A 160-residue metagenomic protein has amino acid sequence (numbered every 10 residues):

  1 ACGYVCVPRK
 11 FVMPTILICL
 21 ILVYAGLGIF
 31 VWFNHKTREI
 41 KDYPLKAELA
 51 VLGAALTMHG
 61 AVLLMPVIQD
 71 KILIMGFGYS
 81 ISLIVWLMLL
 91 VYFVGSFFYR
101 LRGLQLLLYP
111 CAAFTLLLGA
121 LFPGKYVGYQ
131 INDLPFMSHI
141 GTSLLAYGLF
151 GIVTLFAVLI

Functional and structural regions predicted by a protein language model:
K10-G26, T142-F150: Hydrophobic transmembrane alpha-helical segments in integral membrane proteins
L17-L27, E48-H59: Alpha-helical transmembrane segments
I18-E39, F156: N-terminal signal-anchor/start-transfer transmembrane helix
I29-I40, L90-R100: C-terminal ends of transmembrane helices
P44-L52, Y79, R102-A113: Cytoplasmic-side transmembrane-helix entry/capping segments in multi-pass membrane proteins
M58-L107: Membrane-interface helix-loop-helix modules in multi-pass inner-membrane proteins
S96-A146, F150: Hydrophobic alpha-helical segments and helix pairs
V153-I160: Membrane-water interface of transmembrane alpha-helices
